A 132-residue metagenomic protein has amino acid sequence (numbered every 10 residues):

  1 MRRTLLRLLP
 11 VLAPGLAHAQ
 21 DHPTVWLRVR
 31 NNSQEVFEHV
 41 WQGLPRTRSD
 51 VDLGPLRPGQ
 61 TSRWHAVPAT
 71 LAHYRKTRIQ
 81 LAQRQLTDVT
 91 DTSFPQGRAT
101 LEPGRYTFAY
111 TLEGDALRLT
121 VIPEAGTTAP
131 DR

Functional and structural regions predicted by a protein language model:
M1-P10: N-terminal export leaders
L9-A19: Hydrophobic h-region of N-terminal signal peptides that target proteins for export in Gram-negative bacteria
Q20-R63, V67, K76-R132: Intrinsically disordered, low-complexity segments enriched in small/polar residues
A72-Y74: Extracellular Ig-like/FN3 beta-sandwich strand-entry sites
